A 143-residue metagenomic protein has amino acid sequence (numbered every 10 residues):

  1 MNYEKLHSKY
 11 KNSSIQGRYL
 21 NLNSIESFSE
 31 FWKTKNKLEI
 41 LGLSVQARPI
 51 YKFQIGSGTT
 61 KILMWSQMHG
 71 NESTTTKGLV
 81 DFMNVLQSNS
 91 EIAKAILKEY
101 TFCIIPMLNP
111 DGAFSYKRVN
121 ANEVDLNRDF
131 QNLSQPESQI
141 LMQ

Functional and structural regions predicted by a protein language model:
M1-I50: Short glycine- and acidic-rich boundary segments immediately preceding or forming the N-terminal edge of structured
S14-R18, H69, N127-Q131: Second-shell loop/turn segments in exported
L43, L63-W65: Residue-level signal for helical boundary/lining positions with a hydrophobic bias
S44, G70-E72: Gly/Ser/Thr-rich loops at beta-strand to alpha-helix junctions that form or flank small-molecule/cofactor-binding
Y51-T59, Q67: Short beta-strand-to-loop junctions in surface cap/lid or active-site-entrance loops
T59-L63, S73-Q143: Active-site/substrate-binding loop(s) of hydrolase catalytic cores
